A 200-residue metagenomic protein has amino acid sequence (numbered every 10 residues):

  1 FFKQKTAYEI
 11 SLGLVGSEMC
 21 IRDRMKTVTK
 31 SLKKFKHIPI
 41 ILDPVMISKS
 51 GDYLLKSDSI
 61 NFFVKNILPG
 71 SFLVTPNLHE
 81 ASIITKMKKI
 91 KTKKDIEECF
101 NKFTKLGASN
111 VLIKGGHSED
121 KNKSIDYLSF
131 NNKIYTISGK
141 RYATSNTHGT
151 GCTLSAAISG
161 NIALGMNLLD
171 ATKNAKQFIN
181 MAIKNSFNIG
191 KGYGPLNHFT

Functional and structural regions predicted by a protein language model:
Q4-I21: Short, small-residue-biased leader/transition segments that mark boundaries at the very start of proteins
S17, I41-S48, T75-I84, I137: Short beta-strands and strand-loop turn motifs
S17-E18, R22-N66: Glycine/small-residue-rich loop that forms an oxyanion/phosphate-binding "nest" at active or ligand-binding sites
K56-I134: Conserved phosphate/ATP/ADP-binding segment of small-molecule kinases
I83, T144-L168: Short, small-residue alpha-helix embedded
I134-H148: Short pre-catalytic strand/loop immediately N-terminal to key active-site residues, enriched for Gly-Thr
I134-Y135, N161-A175: Phosphate-handling active-site elements
L169-T200: Charged C-terminal helix
